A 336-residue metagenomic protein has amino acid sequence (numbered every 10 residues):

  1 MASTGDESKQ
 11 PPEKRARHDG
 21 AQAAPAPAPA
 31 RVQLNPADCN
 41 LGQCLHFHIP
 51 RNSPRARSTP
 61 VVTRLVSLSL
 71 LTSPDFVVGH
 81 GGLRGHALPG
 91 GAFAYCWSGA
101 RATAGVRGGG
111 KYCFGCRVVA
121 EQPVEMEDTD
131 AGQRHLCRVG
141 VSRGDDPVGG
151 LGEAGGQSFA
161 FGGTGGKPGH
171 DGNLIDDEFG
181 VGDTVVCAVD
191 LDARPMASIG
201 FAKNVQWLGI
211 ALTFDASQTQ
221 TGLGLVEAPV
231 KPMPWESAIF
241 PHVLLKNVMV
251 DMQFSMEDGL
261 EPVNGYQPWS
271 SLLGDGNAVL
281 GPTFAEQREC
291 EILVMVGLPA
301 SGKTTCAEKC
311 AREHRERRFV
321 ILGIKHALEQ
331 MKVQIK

Functional and structural regions predicted by a protein language model:
A2-R315, L328-I335: PRY/SPRY (B30.2) beta-sandwich protein-interaction domains and their adjacent Ser/Pro/Gly-rich low-complexity linkers
R317-G323: Conserved catalytic segments around the Walker B and adjacent sensor/switch elements of P-loop NTPase domains
